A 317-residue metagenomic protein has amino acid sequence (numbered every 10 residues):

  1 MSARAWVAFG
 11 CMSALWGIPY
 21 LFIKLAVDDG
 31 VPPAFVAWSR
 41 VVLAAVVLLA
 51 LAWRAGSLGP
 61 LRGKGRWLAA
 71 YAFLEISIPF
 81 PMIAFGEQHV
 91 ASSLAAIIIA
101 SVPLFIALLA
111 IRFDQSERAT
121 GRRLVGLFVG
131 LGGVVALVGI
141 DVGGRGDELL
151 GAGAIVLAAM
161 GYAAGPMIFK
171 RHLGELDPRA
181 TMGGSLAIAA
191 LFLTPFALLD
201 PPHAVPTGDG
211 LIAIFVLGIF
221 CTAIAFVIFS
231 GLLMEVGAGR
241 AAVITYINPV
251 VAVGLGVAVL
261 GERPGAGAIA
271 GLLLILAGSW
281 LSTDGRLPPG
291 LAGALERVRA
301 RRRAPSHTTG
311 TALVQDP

Functional and structural regions predicted by a protein language model:
M1-A5, D29-W38, P60-R66, L124 (+3 more regions): Juxtamembrane helix-entry segments on the extracytoplasmic side of multipass membrane proteins
M1-S39, F85, G144-R171, L191 (+1 more regions): Glycine-/small-residue-enriched transmembrane alpha-helix faces in small-molecule transporters and effluxers
L15, P19-Y20, L49-I99, V135-A136 (+1 more regions): Specific transmembrane alpha-helical segments of multi-pass solute transporters/efflux pumps, especially DMT/EamA
A26, V36, R40, G86 (+7 more regions): Hydrophobic/aromatic residues within transmembrane alpha-helices of multi-pass small-molecule transporters
S39, I76, A95-S101, P166-L191 (+1 more regions): Helix-helix packing/entry segments at the starts of transmembrane helices
V41, G139-I140, T194, G210-I212 (+1 more regions): C-terminal-most transmembrane helix of multi-pass membrane proteins
V47-A55, G59, I83, V102-V125 (+1 more regions): C-terminal transmembrane-helix exit sites in multi-pass transporters
L48, A69, S101, L109 (+5 more regions): Hydrophobic transmembrane alpha-helices of multi-pass small-molecule transport proteins
